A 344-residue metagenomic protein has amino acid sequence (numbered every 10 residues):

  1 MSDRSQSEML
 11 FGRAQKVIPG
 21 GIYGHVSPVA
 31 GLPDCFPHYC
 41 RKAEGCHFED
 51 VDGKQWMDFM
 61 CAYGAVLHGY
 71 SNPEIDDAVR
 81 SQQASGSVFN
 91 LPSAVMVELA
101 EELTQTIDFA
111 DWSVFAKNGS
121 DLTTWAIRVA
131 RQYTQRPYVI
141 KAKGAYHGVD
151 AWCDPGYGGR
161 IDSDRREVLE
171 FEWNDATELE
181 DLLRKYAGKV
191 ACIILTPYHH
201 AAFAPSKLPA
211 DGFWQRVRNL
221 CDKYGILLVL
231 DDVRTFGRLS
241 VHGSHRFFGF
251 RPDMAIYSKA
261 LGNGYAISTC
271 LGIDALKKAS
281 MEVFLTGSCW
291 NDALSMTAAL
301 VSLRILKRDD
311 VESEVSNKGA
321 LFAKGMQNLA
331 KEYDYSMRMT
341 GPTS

Functional and structural regions predicted by a protein language model:
M1-S344: Conserved N-terminal phosphate-binding loop of PLP-dependent enzymes in the Aspartate aminotransferase
